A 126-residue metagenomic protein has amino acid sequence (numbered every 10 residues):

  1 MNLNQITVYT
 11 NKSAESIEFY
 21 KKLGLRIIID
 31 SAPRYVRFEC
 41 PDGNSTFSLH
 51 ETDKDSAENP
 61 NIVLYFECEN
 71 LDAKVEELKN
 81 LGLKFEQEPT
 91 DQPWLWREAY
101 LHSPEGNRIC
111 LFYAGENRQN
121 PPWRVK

Functional and structural regions predicted by a protein language model:
M1-I17, I62-L64, G115-K126: N-terminal beta-strand motif that seeds the catalytic metal site of vicinal oxygen chelate
T7-T46: Core segments of cupin and vicinal oxygen chelate
F19, D72-E77: Short amphipathic alpha-helices within nucleic acid-binding modules
I29-S31, H50-K54, D91-Q92, Y113-N117: Acetyl-CoA-dependent GNAT
R34-V36, I62, L95-A99: Short beta-strand micro-motifs in enzyme catalytic cores
G43-F47, G106-I109: Short, charged/polar, Gly/Pro-enriched secondary-structure boundary elements
V75-K126: Vicinal oxygen chelate
